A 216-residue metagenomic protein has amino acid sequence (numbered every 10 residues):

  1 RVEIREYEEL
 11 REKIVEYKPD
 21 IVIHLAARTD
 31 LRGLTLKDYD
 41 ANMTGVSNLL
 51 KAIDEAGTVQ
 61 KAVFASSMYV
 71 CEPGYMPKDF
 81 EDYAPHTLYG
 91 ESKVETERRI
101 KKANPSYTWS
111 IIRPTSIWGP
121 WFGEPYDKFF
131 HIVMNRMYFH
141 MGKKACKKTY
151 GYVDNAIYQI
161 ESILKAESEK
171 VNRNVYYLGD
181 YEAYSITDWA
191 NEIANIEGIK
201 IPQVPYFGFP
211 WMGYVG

Functional and structural regions predicted by a protein language model:
I4-N42, E55-A56, P73-P77: NAD(P)H-binding glycine-rich loop region in Rossmannoid oxidoreductase-like domains and their noncatalytic homologs
R5, K37-N48, Y83, E91-S92 (+1 more regions): Glycine-rich NAD(P)-binding loop of the Rossmann-fold in SDR/ketoreductase-type enzymes
A26, V63-S67, N104, R113-T115 (+1 more regions): Active-site beta-alpha turn of Rossmann-fold NAD(P)-dependent dehydrogenases/reductases
N48-L88, K102, S110: Conserved Rossmann-fold NAD(P)-dependent oxidoreductase catalytic core, especially the SDR/UDP-sugar
E97-P120: Conserved beta-loop-beta element that borders a ligand/cofactor-binding pocket
F122-K128, G142-K165, R173-Y177: Substrate-positioning beta->alpha
K128-Y150, K200-G216: Alpha-helical membrane-targeting segments
I163-G216: Mid/C-terminal beta-alpha module of Rossmann-like enzyme folds, strongest in SDR-family dehydrogenases/epimerases
